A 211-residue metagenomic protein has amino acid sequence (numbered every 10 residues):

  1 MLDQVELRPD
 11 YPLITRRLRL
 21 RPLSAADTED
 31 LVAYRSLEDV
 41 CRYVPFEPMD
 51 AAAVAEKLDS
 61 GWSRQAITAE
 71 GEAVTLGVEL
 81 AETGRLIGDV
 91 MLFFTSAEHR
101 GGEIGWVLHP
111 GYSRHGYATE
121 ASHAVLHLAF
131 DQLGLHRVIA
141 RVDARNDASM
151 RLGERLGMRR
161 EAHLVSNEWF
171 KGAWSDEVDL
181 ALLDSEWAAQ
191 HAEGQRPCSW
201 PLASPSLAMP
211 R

Functional and structural regions predicted by a protein language model:
M1-G111, L128, Q132, S166-N167 (+1 more regions): GNAT-family acyltransferases
W106-L108, R114-D131, D147-R155: Conserved acetyl-CoA-binding loop-helix of GNAT-fold acetyltransferases
Q132-R141: Conserved GNAT acetyl-CoA-binding A-motif
V142, S149, E161, A173-D176: Short histidine
E154-L164: Conserved acetyl-CoA-binding loop of GNAT-fold acetyltransferases
